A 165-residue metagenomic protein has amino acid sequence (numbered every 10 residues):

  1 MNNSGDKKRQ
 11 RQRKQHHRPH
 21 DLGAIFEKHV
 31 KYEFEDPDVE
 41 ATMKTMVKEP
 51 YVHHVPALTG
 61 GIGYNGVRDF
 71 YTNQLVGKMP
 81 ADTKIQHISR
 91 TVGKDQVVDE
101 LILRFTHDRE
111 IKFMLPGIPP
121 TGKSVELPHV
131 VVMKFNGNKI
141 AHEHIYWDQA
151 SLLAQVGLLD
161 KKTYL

Functional and structural regions predicted by a protein language model:
N2-L165: C-terminal and inter-domain tail/linker signature
